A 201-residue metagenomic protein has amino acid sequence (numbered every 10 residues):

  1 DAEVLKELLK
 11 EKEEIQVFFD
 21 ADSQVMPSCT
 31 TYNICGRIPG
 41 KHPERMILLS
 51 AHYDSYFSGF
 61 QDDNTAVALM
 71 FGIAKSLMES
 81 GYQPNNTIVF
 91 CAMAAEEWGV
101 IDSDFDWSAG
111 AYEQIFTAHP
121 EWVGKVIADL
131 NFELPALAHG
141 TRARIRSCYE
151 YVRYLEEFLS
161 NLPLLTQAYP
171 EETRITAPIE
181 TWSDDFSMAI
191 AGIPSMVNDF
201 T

Functional and structural regions predicted by a protein language model:
D1, D22, I38-P39, S50-Y53 (+3 more regions): Active-site-proximal beta-strand/loop segments in catalytic clefts of secreted hydrolases
D1-Q61, G72-Y82: Soluble metallo-hydrolase cores and metallopeptidase-like ectodomains found primarily in the secretory/periplasmic
E3, E44, M93-V197: Metal-dependent peptidase/peptidase-like ectodomains
M26, F60-A68, Y82, F105-A109 (+2 more regions): Soluble non-cytosolic domains of exported or imported proteins
I47-L49, Y53, D63-L77, N86-A95 (+1 more regions): Extended, hydrophobic alpha-helical segments in both membrane/secreted and soluble proteins
D54, D62-D63, E133, D184: Acidic active-site catalytic centers that drive phospho-/nucleotidyl reactions and related ester hydrolyses
G81-Q83, E121-W122: Short helix-capping segments at alpha-helix termini
